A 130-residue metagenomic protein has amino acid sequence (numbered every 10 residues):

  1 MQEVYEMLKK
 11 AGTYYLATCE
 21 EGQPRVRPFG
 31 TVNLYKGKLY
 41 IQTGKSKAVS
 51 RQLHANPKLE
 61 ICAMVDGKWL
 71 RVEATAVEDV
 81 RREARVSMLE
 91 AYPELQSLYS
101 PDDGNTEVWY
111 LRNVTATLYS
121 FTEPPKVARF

Functional and structural regions predicted by a protein language model:
E6-E20, L59-I61: A short, Trp-centered hydrophobic/proline-enriched beta-strand micro-motif
A11, N56, Y92: Acidic-histidine catalytic/liganding microenvironments
V32-G67: A short mixed-secondary-structure module that forms the rim of ligand-binding clefts
R71-F130: Charged, gly/pro-rich active-site loop segments
